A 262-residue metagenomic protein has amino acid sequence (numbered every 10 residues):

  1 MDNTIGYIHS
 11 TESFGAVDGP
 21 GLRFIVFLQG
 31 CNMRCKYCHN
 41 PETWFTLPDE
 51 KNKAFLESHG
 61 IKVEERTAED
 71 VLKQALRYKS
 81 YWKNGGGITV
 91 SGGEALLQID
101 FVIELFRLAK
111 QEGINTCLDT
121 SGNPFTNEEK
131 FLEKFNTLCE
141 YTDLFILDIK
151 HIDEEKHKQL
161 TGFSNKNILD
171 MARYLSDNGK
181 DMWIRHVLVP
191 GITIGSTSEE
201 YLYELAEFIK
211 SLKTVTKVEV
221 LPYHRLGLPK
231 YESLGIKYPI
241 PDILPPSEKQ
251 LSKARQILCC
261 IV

Functional and structural regions predicted by a protein language model:
M1-E65, R77-N84: N-terminal [4Fe-4S]-dependent radical SAM core
M1-P20, K73, L188-V262: Auxiliary Fe-S-binding modules of radical SAM enzymes
G19, Y37, T46-D49, I99 (+3 more regions): Generic domain-boundary/flexible-linker signal
R23-I25, R34, L96-L97, T126 (+2 more regions): Short, electropositive, low-hydrophobicity segments enriched in small/polar residues
L28, I61-E65, T161-N165, G195-E199 (+1 more regions): Flexible, glycine- and charge-enriched loops at secondary-structure boundaries
W44, E57-I61, K158-S164, G235-I243: Short glycine-enriched, charge-decorated loop/helix-capping segments at active-site entrances that position
L72-G87, G92-L221, L226: Conserved AdoMet/S-adenosylmethionine-binding subsite of the radical SAM
